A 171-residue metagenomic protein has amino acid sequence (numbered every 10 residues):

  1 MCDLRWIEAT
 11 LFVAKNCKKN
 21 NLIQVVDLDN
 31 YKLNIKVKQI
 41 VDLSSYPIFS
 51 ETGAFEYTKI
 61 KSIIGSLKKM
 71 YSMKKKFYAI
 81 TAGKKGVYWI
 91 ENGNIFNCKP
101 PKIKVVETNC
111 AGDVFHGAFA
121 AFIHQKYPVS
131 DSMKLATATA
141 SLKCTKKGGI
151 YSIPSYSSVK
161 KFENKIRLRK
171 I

Functional and structural regions predicted by a protein language model:
M1-C2, A54-F55, E107-T108, Y151: A generic structural signal for short
M1-W6, V25-D29: Catalytic beta/alpha-barrel core
D3-L4, E51, A82, F119: Glycine-rich, N-terminal phosphate-binding loop of Rossmann-like dinucleotide-binding domains
E8, K32, K104: Short alpha-helical
L11-A14, K18-N97: Conserved phosphate/ATP/ADP-binding segment of small-molecule kinases
I63-I171: Conserved phosphate-binding/catalytic region of the ribokinase-like
